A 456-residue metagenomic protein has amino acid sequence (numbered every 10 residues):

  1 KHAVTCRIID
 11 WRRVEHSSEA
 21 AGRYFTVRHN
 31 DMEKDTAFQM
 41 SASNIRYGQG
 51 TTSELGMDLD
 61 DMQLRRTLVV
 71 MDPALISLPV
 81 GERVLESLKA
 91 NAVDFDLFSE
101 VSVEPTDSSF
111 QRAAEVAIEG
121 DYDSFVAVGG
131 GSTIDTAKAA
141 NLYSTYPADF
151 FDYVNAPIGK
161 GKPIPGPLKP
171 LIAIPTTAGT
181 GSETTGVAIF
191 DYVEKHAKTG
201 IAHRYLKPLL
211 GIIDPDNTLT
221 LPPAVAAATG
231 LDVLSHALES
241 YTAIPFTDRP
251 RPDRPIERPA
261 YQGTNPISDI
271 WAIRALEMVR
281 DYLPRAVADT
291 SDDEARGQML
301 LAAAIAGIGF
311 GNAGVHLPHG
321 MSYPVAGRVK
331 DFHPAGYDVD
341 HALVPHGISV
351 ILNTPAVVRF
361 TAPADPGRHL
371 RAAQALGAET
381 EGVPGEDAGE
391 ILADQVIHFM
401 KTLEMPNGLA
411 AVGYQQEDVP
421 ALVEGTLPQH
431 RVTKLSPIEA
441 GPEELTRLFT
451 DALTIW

Functional and structural regions predicted by a protein language model:
C6, W11, E19, R23-F98: An N-terminal, well-structured beta->alpha segment
R28-N30, H369-W456: C-terminal charged capping/lid subdomain of soluble metabolic enzymes
L68-V69, S124-V126, I172: Conserved beta-strand elements of the Class I
I76-F150, P284-R296: N-terminal small/polar loop signature for handling phosphorylated ligands or for N-terminal nucleophile
E86-A90, A114-G120, A139-A156, G186-H196 (+1 more regions): A glycine- and small-aliphatic-rich helix-loop capping segment at beta-alpha/alpha-beta transitions that lines
Y146-A260, A364, R371, A375: A glycine/threonine-rich phosphate-anchoring loop and its flanking beta-alpha core in nucleotide/phosphate-binding
T247-E390: Active-site segments that bind and position negatively charged phosphate/pyrophosphate groups
